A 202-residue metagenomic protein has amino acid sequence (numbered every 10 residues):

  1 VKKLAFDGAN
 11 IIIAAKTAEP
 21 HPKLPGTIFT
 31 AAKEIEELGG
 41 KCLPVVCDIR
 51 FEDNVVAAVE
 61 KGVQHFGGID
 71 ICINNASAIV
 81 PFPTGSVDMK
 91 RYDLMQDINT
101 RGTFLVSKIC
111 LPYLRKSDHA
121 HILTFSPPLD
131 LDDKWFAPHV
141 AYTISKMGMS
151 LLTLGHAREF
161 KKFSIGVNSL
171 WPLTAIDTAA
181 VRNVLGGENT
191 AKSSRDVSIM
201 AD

Functional and structural regions predicted by a protein language model:
V1-A14: Canonical Rossmann dinucleotide-binding motif of NAD(H)/NADP(H)-dependent dehydrogenases/reductases, specifically
G26, V46-A58, M89: The beta1-alpha1 cofactor-binding region of Rossmann-like NAD(H)/NADP(H)-dependent oxidoreductases
N75-V80: Conserved NAD(P)H cofactor-binding loop of Rossmann-fold oxidoreductase domains
P83-T84, D88-L94: Substrate-binding pocket helix/loop in short-chain dehydrogenase/reductase
S107-K108, L154: A short, exposed helix-loop element centered on a Lys and neighboring polar residues
R115-K162, W171-T178, R182, G186-G187: Catalytic loop of short-chain dehydrogenase/reductase
S169-L170, E188-D202: C-terminal helical subdomain
